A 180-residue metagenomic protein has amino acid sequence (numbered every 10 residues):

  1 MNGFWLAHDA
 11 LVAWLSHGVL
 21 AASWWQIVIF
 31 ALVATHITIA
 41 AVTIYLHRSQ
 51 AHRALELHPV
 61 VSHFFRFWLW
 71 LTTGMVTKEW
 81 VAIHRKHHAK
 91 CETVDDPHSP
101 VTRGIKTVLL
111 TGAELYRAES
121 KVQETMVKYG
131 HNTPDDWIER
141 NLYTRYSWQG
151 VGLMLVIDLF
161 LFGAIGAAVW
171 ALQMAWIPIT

Functional and structural regions predicted by a protein language model:
M1-T180: Non-catalytic, topology-defining segments of multipass membrane proteins
